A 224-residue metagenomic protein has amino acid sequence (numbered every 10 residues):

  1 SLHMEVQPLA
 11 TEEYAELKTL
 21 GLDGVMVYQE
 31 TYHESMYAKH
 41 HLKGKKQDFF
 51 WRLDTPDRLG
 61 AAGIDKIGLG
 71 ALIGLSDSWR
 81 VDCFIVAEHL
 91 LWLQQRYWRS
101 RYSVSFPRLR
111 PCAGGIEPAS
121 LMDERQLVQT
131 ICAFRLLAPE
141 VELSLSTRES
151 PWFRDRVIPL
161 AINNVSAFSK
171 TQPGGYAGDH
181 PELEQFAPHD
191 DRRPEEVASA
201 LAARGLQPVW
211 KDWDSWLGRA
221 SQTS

Functional and structural regions predicted by a protein language model:
S1-L59, D65-G68, W98-S105: Core AdoMet radical
L2-L9, L42-G44, T55-D82, S105-S120 (+1 more regions): Conserved strand-turn element in the central/C-terminal portion of the radical SAM core barrel that lines
A10-T19, D65, L75-L91, S150-L160: Catalytic cores of alpha/beta
T11, K46-L53, R80-A87, L121-V128 (+1 more regions): Non-membrane alpha-helical structural segments and their capping/turn regions in soluble enzymes
E12, E34, S76-D77, G174-G175 (+1 more regions): Generic structural signal for helix capping and beta-alpha/helix-loop junctions
G21-L22, K43-K45, V86-A87, A161-I162 (+1 more regions): Short, hinge-like loop/turn segments at secondary-structure boundaries
V27, L59, L90, F134 (+1 more regions): Conserved, mostly hydrophobic/aromatic
F84, R96-S224: Auxiliary Fe-S-binding modules of radical SAM enzymes
